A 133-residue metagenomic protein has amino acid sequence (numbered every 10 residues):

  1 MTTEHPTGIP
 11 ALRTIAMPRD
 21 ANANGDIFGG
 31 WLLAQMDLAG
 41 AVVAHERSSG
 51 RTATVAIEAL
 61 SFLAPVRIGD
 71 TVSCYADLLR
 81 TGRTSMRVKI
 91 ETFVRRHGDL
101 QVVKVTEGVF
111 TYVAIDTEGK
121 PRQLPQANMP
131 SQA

Functional and structural regions predicted by a protein language model:
M1-G29, E46: Catalytic strand-loop segment that frames the active site of acyl-thioester-processing enzymes
T2-L12, R67-I68, L79-A133: HotDog/MaoC-like acyl-thioester-processing domains
T7, L38-Y75, L79-T81, S85-R87 (+1 more regions): Hydrophobic beta-strand-centered segment that forms part of the acyl-chain substrate-binding groove
A16-M17, F62, Y112-A114: Hydrophobic residues in beta-strands and at strand termini
I27, W31-L32, P121: Gly/Ser/Thr-rich beta-alpha loop segments that engage phosphate groups in nucleotides
